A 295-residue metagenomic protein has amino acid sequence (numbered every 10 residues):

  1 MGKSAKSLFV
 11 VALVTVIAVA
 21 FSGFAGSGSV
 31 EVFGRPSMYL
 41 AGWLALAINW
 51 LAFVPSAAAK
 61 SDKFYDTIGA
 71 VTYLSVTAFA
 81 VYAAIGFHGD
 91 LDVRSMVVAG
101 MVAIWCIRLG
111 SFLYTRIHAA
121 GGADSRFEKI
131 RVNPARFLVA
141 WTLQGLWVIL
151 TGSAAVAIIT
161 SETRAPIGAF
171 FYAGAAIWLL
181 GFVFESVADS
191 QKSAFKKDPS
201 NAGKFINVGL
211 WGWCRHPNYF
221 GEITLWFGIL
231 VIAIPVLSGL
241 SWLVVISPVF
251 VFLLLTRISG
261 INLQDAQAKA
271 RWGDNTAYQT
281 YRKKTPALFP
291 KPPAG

Functional and structural regions predicted by a protein language model:
M1, A25-G34, P55-K60: Short juxtamembrane and helix-loop transition motifs at transmembrane-helix boundaries in membrane proteins
G2-S7, V11, F64-D66: N-terminal pre-catalytic "stem/leader" segment of glycosyltransferase-like enzymes
S7-V11, T15-S29, S37-L40, A45 (+4 more regions): Hydrophobic transmembrane alpha-helices
W50-D62, S111-I117: C-terminal ends of transmembrane helices
P55, A59-S61, T67-V71, R94-V98: Extended catalytic core of nucleotide-activated donor transferases of GT-like folds
A58, A120, R271-D274: Short linear sequence motifs
S61-S75, G122-A140, K204-W211: Juxtamembrane helix-capping/reentrant segments at transmembrane boundaries
C106-A155: Hydrophobic alpha-helical segments and helix pairs
